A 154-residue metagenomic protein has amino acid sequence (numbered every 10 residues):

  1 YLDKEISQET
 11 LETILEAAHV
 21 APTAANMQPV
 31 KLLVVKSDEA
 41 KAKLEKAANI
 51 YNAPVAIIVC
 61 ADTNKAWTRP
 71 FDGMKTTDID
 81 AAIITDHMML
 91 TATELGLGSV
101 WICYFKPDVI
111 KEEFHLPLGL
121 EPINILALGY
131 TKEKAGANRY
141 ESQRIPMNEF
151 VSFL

Functional and structural regions predicted by a protein language model:
Y1-K4: Generic N-terminal amphipathic, Lys/Arg-enriched alpha-helix
T10-I84: Glycine/small-residue-rich phosphate/adenosyl-binding loop
N52-A56, H115-A137: A glycine-rich helix N-cap at a beta->alpha junction
A61, Y104, Y130: Short secondary-structure boundary segments
D72, I125-L154: C-terminal helix-cap and adjacent tail motif
I84-T93: Acidic, metal-associated active-site segment
G96: Structured binding elements
I102-G119: Active-site helix/loop module of the DD-peptidase/beta-lactamase fold, centered on the serine-lysine SxxK catalytic
